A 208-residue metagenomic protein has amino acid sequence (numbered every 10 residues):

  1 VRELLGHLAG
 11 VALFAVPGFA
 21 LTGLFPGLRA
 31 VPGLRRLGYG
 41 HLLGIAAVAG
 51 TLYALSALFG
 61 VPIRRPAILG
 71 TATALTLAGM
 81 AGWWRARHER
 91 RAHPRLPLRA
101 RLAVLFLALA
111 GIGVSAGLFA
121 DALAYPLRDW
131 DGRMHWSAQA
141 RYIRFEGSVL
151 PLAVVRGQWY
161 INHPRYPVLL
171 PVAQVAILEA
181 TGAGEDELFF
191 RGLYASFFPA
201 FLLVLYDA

Functional and structural regions predicted by a protein language model:
V1-L98: Membrane-embedded, hydrophobic transmembrane alpha-helices
E3-G6, R65-I68, P164-V172, A180-A200: Loop-to-helix entry region of an early transmembrane alpha helix in multi-pass inner-membrane enzymes
L5-A12, G38-L42, A116-A120, Y160 (+1 more regions): Hydrophobic alpha-helical transmembrane segments of multi-pass membrane proteins
G18-T22, L52, Q174, L202-D207: Hydrophobic transmembrane alpha-helices
L75-R85, F189-A208: Transmembrane-helix motifs of polytopic, lipid-linked glycan transferases
A103-W130: Transmembrane signal-anchor helices characteristic of membrane glycosylation enzymes that use polyprenol
Y125-Q139, F145-A173, G184-E185: Extracytoplasmic catalytic/substrate-binding loops of multi-pass membrane glycan-assembly enzymes
